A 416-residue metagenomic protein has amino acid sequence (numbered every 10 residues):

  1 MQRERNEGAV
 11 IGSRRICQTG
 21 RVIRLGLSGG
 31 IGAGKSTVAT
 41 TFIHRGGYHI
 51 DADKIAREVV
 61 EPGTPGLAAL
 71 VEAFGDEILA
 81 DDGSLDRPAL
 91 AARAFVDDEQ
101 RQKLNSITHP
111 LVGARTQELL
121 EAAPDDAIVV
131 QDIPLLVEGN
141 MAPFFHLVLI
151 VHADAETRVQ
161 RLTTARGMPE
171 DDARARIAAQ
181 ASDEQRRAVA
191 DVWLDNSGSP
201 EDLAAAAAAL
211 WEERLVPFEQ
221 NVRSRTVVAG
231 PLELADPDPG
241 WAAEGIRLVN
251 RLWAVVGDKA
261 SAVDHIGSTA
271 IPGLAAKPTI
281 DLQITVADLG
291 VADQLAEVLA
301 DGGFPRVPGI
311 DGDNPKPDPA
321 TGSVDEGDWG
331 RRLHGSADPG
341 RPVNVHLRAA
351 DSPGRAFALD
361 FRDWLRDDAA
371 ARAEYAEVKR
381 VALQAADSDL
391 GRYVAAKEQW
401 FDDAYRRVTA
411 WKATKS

Functional and structural regions predicted by a protein language model:
V22-L25, A114, A208-D264: Helical scaffold of the NTase/Pol beta-like nucleotidyltransferase catalytic core
S36: Walker A/P-loop
R57-I128: ATP-dependent small-molecule kinase phosphotransfer cores that center on conserved nucleotide phosphate-binding segments
A114-A123, I128-T164: ATP-dependent NMP and nucleoside kinases share a basic, alpha-helical "lid"
R115-T116, P143-F144, T164-L215: Small-molecule kinase domains that catalyze NTP-dependent phosphoryl transfer to phosphate-bearing small molecules
I133-V137, V249-Q294: Active-site nucleotide-donor binding segment shared across nucleotidyl transfer reactions
T157-Q160, T164-R176, F218, P239-L252 (+1 more regions): Metal-dependent nucleotidyltransferase catalytic core
L347, D351-S416: Catalytic cores of NTP-dependent nucleotidyl/adenyl transfer enzymes across multiple folds
